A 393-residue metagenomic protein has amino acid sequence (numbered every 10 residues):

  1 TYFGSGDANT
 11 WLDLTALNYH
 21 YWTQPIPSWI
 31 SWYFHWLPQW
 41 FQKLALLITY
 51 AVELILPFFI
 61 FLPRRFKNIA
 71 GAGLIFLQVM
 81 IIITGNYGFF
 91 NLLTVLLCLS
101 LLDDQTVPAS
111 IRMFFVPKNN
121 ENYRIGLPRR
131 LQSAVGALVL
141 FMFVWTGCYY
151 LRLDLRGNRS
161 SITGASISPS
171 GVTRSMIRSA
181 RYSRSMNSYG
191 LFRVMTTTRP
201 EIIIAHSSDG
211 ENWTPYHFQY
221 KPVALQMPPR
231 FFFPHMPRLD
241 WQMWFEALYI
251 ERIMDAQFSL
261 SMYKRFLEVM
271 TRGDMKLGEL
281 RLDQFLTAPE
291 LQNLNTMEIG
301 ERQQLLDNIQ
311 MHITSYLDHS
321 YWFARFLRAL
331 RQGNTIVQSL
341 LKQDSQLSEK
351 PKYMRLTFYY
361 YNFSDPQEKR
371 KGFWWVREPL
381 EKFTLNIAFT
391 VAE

Functional and structural regions predicted by a protein language model:
T1-E393: Alpha-helical membrane-anchoring segments
